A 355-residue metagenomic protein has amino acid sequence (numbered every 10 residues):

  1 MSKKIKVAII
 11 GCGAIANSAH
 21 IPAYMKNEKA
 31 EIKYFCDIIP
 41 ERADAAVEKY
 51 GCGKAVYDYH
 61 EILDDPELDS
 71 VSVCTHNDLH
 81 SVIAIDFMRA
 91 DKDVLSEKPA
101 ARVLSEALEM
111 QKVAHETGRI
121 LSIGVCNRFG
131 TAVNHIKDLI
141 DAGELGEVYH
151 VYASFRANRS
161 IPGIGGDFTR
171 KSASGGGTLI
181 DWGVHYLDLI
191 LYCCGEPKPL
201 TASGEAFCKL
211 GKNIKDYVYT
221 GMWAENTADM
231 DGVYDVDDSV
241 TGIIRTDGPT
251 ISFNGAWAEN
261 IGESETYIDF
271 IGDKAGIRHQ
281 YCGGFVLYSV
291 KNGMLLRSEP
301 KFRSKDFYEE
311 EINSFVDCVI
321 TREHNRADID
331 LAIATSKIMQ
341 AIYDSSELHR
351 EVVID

Functional and structural regions predicted by a protein language model:
M1, D65, S70, H76-N77 (+2 more regions): Beta-strand-loop-alpha-helix segment that lines the small-molecule cofactor/substrate pocket of alpha/beta enzymes
M1-K4, I9, A30, S70-V73 (+2 more regions): C-terminal helix-rich "cap/oligomerization" subdomain common to oxidoreductases
M1-Y50: N-terminal Rossmann-like dinucleotide-binding module
I15, N127-G232, H349: Predominantly a Rossmann-like dinucleotide-binding segment in NAD(P)-dependent oxidoreductases
A16, S96, L121-I123, Y152 (+2 more regions): Hydrophobic residues in well-ordered beta-strands that form the structural core
A46-C52, M110-A114: Short, conserved SAM-binding/catalytic segment of Class I S-adenosyl-L-methionine-dependent methyltransferases
C52-Y59: Conserved SAM-binding strand-loop segment of SAM-dependent methyltransferases
D188-G284, E310-E323: Contiguous beta-strand/loop segments that form the cofactor/metal-binding neighborhood of enzyme cores
